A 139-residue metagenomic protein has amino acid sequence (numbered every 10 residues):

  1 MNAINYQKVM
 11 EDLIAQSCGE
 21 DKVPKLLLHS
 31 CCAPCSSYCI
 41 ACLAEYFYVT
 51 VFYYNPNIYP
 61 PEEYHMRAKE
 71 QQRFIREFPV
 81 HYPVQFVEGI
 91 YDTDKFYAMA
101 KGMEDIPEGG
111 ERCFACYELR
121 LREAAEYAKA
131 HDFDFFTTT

Functional and structural regions predicted by a protein language model:
A3-T139: ATP-dependent adenylation/nucleotidyltransferase module used to activate substrates
